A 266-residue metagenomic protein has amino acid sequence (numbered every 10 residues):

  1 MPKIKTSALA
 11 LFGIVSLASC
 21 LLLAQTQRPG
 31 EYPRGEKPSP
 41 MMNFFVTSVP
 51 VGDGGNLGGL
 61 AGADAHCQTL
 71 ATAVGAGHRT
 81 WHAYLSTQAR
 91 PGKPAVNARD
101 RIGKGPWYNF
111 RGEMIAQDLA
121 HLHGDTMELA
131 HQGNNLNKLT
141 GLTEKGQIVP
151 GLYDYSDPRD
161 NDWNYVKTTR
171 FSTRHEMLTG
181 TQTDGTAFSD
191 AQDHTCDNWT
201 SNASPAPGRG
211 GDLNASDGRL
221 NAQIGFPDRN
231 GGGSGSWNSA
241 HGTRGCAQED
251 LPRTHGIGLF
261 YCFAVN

Functional and structural regions predicted by a protein language model:
M1-F12: Bacterial N-terminal signal peptides that target proteins for export
A10-C20: Bacterial N-terminal signal peptides
Q25-N266: Secreted/extracellular ectodomain signature
